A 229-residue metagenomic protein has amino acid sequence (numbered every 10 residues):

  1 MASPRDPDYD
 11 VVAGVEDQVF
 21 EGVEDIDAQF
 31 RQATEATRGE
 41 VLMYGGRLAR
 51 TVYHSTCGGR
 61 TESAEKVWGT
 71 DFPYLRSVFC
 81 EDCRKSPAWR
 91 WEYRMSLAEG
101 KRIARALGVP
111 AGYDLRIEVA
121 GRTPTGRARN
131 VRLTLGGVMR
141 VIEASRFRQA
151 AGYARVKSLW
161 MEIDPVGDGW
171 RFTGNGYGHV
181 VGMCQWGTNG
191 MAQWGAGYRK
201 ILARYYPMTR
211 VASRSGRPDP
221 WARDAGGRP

Functional and structural regions predicted by a protein language model:
M1-P229: Conserved, single-site charged/polar hotspot
